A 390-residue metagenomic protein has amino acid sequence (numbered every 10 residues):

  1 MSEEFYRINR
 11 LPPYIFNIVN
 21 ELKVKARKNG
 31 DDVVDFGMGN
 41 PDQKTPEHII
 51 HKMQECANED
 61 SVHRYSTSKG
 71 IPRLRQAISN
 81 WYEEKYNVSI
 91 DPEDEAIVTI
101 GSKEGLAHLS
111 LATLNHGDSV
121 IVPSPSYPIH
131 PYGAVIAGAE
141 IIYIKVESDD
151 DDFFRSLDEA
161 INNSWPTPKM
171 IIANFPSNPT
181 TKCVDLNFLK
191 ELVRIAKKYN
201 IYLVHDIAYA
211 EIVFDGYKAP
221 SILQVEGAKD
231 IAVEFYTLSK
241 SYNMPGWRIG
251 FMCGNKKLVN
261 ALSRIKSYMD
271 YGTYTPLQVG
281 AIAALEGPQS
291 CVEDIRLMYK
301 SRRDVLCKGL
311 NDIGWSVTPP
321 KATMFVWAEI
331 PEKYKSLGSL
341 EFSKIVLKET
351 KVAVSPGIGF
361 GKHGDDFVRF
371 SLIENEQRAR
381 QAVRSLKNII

Functional and structural regions predicted by a protein language model:
S2-G101, H108, L285-G287, I390: N-terminal small-domain helix-loop-helix segment of the aminotransferase-like
A26-N29, A137, K198-Y199, I313 (+1 more regions): Helix C-cap/helix->beta junction micro-motif
E84, V88, K335-G338, I345-S355 (+1 more regions): PLP-dependent enzyme catalytic core of the Aspartate aminotransferase-like
P92, L111-A173: PLP-dependent aminotransferase-like
V146-G216: Active-site phosphate-binding strand-loop segment of PLP-dependent enzymes
V225, K229-K300, D304-I313, N388-I390: Conserved core segment of the aminotransferase class I/II
I282, L297-C307, V317-I330, G364: Conserved glycine-rich beta-strand-loop-beta hairpin in the small C-terminal domain of fold type I
